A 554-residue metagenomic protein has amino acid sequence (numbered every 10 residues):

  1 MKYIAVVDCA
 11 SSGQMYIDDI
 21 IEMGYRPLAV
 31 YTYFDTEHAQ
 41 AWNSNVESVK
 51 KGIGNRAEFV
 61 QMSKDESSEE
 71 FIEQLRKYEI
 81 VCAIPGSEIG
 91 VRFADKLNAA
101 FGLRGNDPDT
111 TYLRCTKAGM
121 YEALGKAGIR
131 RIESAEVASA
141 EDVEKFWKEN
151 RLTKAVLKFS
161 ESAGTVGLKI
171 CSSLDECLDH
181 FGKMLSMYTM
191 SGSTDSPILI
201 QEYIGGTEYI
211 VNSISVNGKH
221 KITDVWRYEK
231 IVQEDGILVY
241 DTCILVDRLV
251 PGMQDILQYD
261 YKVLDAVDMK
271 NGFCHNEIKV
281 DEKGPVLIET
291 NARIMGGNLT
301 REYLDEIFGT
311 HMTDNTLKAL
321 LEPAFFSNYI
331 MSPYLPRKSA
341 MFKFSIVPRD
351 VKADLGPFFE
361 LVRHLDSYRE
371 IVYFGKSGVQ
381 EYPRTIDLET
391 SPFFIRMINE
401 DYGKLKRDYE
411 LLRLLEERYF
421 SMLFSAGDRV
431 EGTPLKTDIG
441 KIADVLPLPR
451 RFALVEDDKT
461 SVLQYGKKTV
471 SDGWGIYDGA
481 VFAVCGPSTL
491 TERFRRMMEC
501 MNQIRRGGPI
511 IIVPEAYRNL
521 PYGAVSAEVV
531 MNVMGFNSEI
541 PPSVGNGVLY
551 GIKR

Functional and structural regions predicted by a protein language model:
M1-T110, E141, K376, Q380 (+4 more regions): ATP-binding N-terminal substructure of ATP-dependent carboxylate-amine bond-forming enzymes
A99-G167: A conserved helix-loop-beta module that forms one wall/lid of the active-site cleft in ATP-utilizing catalytic domains
R130-I132, K154-L157, C171-G206, D235-Y240 (+2 more regions): Conserved ATP-binding module of the ATP-grasp superfamily
D179-I231, R248-P251, D255-Q258, D265 (+2 more regions): Phosphate-binding site of ATP-dependent enzymes
D255-N276, N291-K352: Active-site "cap" helix and flanking loop/linker of ATP-utilizing ligase/carboxylase catalytic domains
L317-K436: Peripheral (often C-terminal) accessory segments that flank ATP-dependent C-N-forming ligase machineries
F494-R506: A short glycine-rich, Lys/Arg-flanked "PGG" loop and its adjoining helix->strand segment in the class I
G507-E515: Conserved beta-strand signature within the Rossmann-like core of class I S-adenosyl-L-methionine
